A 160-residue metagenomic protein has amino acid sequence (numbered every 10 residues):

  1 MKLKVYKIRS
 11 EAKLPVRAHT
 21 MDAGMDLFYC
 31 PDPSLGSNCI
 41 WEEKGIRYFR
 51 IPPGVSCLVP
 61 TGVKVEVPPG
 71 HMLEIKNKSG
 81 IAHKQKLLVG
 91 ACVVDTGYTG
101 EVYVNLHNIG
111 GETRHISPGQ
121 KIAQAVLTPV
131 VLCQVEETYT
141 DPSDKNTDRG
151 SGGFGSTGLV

Functional and structural regions predicted by a protein language model:
M1-V160: DUTPase catalytic domain/fold
